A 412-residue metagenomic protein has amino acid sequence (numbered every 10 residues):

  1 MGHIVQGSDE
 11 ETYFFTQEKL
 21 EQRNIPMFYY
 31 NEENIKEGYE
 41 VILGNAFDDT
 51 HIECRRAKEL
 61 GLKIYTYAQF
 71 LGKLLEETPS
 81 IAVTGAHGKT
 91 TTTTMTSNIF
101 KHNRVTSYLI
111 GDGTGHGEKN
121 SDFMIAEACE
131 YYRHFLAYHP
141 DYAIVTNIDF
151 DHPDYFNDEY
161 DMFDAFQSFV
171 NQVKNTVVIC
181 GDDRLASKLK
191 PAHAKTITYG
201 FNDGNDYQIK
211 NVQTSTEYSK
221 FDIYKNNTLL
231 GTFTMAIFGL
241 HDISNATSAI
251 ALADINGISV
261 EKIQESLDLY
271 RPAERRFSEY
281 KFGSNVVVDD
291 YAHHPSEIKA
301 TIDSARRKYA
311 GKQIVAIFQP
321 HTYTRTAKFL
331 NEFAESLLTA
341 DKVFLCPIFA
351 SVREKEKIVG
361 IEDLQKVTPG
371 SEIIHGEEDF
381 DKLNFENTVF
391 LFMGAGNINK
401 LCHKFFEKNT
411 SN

Functional and structural regions predicted by a protein language model:
M1-T12, E21-P26, V41, L62 (+6 more regions): ATP-dependent carboxylate-amine ligase
M1-T66, F70, K210-N211, L230: N-terminal leader/targeting and accessory segments in enzymes
Q6-E11, F28-Y30, Y65-Q69, L109-I110 (+3 more regions): Beta-strand->loop->alpha-helix junctions that form or flank phosphate-binding loops in nucleotide-handling enzymes
E10, Q69, A86, G111 (+5 more regions): Cofactor-binding loop segments of dinucleotide-utilizing enzymes, especially the Rossmann-like FAD- and NAD(P)+-binding
T12-Q17, I35-E37, D48-T50, H116-G117 (+5 more regions): Short, charged/polar "capping" segments at the starts of alpha-helices and the immediately preceding loops
K36, N45-K195, T247, D254 (+1 more regions): Phosphate-binding loop of NTP-binding sites
P140, Y207, E217-F221, R275: Change "...and in nucleic-acid phosphodiester-cleaving endonucleases..." to "...and in nucleic-acid processing enzymes
V212-L230: Acidic-glycine-rich active-site phosphate/pyrophosphate-binding loop
